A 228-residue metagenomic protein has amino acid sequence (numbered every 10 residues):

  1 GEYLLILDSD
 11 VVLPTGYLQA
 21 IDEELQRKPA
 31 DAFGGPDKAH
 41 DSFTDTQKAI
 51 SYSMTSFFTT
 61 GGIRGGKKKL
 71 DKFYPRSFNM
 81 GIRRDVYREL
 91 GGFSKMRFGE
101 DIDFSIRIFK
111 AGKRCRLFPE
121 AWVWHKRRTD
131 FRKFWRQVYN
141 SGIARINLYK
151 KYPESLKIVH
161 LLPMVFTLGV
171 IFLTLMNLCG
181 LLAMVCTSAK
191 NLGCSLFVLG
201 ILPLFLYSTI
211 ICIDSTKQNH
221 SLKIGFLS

Functional and structural regions predicted by a protein language model:
G1, K28-D31, K113: Short, high-confidence coil segments that cap the C-terminus of an alpha-helix and link into the following beta-strand
L4: Short aromatic/hydrophobic "clamp" motif used to bind/position activated sugar donors
D8-V12: The conserved acidic donor/metal-binding loop of glycosyltransferases
T15-K48: Conserved donor NDP-sugar-binding/catalytic core segment of glycosyltransferases
G35-D41, I50-F73, R88, K151: Short, flexible, basic/aromatic active-site loop/helix in glycosyltransferases
N79-L90: Conserved nucleotide-sugar donor-binding and metal-coordinating catalytic region shared by glycosyltransferases
S94-L156: Catalytic donor/gating beta->alpha subdomain of glycosyltransferases that bind UDP-sugars
F166-S228: Membrane-embedded multi-pass helical conduit in multi-pass membrane proteins, especially envelope-biosynthetic
